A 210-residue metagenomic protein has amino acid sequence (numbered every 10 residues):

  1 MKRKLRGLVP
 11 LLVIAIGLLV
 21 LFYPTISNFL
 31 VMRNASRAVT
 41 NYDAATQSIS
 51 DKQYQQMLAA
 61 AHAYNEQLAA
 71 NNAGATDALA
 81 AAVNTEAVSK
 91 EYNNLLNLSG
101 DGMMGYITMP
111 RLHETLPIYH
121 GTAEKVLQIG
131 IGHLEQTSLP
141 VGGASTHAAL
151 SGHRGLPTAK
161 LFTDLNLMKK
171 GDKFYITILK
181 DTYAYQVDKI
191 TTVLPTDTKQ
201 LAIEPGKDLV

Functional and structural regions predicted by a protein language model:
R3-K4, V13-D181, Y185-V210: Solvent-exposed, non-transmembrane regions of membrane-associated and secreted proteins
